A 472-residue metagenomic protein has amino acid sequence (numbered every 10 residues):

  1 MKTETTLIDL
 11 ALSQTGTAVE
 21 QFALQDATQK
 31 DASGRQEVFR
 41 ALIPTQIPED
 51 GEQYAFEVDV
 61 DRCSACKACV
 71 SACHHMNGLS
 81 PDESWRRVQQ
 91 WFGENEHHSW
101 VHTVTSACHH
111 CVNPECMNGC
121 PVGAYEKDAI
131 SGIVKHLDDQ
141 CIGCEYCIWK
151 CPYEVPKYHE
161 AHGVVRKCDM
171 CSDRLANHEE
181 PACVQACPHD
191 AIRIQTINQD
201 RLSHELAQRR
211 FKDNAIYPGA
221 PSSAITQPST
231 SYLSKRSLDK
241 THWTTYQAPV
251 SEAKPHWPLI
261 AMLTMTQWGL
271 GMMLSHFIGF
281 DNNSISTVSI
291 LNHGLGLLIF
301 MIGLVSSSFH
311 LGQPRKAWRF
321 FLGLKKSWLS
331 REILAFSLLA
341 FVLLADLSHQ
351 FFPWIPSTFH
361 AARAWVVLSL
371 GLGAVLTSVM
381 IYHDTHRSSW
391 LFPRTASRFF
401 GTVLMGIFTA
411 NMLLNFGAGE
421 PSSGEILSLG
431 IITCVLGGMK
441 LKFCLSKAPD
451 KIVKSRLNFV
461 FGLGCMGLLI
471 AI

Functional and structural regions predicted by a protein language model:
M1-L42, I47, S84, F92-N118 (+2 more regions): Flanking helices and flexible, charged tails adjoining ferredoxin-like Fe-S electron-transfer domains in multi-subunit
Y54-S64: Mature N-terminal segment immediately following signal peptide/propeptide cleavage in secreted/periplasmic
S64-A65, A72-H75: Beta-propeller domains
N118-C120, A124-V134, Q140: Glycine-rich active-site/cofactor-binding loop and its immediate structural neighborhood
K235, D239-N282, S286, G294: N-terminal signal-anchor module of multipass membrane proteins
T241-A253, L291-L295, F309-F321, S357 (+2 more regions): Hydrophobic, membrane-facing alpha-helical anchors
H256-W268, N282-S284, K326-S327, A335-I472: Long, contiguous internal "core" modules enriched in hydrophobic/ aromatic residues
T287-F336, V342: Membrane helical hairpin/interfacial module
